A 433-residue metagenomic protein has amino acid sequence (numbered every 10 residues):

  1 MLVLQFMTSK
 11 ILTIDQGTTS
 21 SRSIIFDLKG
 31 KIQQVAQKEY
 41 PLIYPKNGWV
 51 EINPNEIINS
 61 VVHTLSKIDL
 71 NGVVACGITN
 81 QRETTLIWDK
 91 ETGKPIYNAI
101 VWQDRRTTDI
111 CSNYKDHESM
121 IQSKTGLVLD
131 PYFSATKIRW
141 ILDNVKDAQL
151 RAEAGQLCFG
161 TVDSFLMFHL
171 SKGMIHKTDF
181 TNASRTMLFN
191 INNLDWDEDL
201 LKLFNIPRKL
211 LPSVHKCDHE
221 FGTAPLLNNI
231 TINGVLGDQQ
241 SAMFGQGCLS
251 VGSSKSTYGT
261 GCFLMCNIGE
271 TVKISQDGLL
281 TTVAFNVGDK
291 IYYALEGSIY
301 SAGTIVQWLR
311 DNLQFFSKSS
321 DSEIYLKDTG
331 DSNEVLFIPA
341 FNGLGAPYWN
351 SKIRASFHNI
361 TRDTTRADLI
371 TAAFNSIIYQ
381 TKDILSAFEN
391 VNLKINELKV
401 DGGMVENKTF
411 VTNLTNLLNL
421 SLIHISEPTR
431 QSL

Functional and structural regions predicted by a protein language model:
M1-F6, T429-L433: N-terminal amphipathic/basic-hydrophobic helices that include classical n-h-c signal peptides and signal-anchor
L2-Y97, S123, N228-G234, L418-L420: N-terminal glycine/serine-rich phosphate-binding loop of ATP-dependent small-molecule kinases, especially carbohydrate
I11-I14, T108, N113-H176, M187-E198 (+4 more regions): Active-site core segments that coordinate phosphate-bearing ligands/cofactors across diverse enzyme families
K38, I43, I100-T107, G261-C262 (+1 more regions): Short, acidic/turn-prone active-site loops that include or flank metal/cofactor- and phosphate-binding residues
N53, D104, D238: Short, conserved phosphate/pyrophosphate- and ester-handling motifs at nucleotide-, phospho-/glycolipid
S66-W102, V128-S134, M167-N190, H215-K216 (+1 more regions): Short beta-strand-loop/turn "lid" adjacent to the catalytic site in phosphate-handling enzymes
D69-G72, P207-L210, K394: Short loop/turn motifs at secondary-structure junctions
L201-H219: A conserved helix-loop-beta module that forms one wall/lid of the active-site cleft in ATP-utilizing catalytic domains
